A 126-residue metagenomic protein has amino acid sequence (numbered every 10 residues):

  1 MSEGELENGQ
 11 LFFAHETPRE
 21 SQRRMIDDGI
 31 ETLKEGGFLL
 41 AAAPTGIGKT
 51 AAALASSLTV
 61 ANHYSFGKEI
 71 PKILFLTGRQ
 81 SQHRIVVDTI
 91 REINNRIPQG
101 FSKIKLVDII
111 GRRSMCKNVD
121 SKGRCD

Functional and structural regions predicted by a protein language model:
M1-A42, A55: Conserved pre-motif I regulatory segment
S2-F12, E16, Y64-D126: A substrate-engagement module of RecA-like helicase motors
Q22, T50-A51, H83: Short alpha-helical patches at coil-to-helix transitions and adjacent helical residues in well-structured domains
D28-K34, T50-K68, D88-I93: Walker A/P-loop NTP-binding motif
T45-G46: The conserved Walker
